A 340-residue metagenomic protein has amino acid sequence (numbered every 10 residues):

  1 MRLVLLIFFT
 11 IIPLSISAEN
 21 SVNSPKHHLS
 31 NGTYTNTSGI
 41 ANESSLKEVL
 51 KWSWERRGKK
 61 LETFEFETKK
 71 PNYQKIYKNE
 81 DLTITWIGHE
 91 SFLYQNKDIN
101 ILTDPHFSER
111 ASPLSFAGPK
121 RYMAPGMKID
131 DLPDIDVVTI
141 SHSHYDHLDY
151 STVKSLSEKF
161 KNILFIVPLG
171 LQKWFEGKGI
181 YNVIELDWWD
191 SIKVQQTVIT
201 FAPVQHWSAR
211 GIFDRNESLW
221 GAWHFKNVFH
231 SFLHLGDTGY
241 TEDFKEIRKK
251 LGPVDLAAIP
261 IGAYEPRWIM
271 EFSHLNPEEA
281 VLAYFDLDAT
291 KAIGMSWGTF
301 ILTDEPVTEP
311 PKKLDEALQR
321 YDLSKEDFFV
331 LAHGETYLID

Functional and structural regions predicted by a protein language model:
M1-I7: Sec-dependent signal peptide recognition, specifically the positively charged N-region followed immediately by
L5, L14-K120, P125-D131, K226-H234 (+2 more regions): Metallo-beta-lactamase
V22-I40, I129-D131, V137, H144 (+5 more regions): Cap/insert and terminal regions of metallo-dependent hydrolase folds
K59-N79, P168-H230, K313-E335: Metallo-beta-lactamase
W86, Y145, E185-D190, W220-W223 (+3 more regions): Tryptophan-centric aromatic hotspots in well-structured domains and transmembrane helices
G88-E90, H144-D146, Q205-H206, T238-T241: Short beta->alpha connector loops
F107-A124, W207-R215, E265-H274: Acidic/histidine-rich helix-loop elements that form or flank divalent-metal/phosphate-binding sites at the catalytic
F107-S115, G126-S191, A202-P203: Active-site HxH/HxHxD metal-binding segment of metal-dependent hydrolases
